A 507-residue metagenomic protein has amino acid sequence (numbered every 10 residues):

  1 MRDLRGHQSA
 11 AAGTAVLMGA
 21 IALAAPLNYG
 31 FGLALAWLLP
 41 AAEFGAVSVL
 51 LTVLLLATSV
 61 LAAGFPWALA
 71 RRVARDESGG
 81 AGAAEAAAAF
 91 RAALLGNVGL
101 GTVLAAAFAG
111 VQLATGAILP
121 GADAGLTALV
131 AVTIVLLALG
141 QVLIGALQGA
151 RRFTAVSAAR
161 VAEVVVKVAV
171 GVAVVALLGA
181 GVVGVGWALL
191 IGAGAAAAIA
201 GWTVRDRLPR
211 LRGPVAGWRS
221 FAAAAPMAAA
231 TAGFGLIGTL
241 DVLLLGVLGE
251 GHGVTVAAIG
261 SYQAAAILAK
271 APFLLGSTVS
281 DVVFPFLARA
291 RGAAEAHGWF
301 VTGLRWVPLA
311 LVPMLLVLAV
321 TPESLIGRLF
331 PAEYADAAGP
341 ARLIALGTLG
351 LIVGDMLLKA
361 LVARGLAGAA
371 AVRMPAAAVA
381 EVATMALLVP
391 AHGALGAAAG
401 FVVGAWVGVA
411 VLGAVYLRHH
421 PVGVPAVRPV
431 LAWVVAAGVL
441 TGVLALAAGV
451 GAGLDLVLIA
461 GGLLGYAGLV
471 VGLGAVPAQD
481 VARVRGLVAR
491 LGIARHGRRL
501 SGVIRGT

Functional and structural regions predicted by a protein language model:
M1-A10, V182-V183, A188, I199-G238 (+4 more regions): Interhelical loop/hinge segments that connect adjacent transmembrane helices in multipass membrane
M1-L27, R91, A122, P214-A230 (+1 more regions): N-terminal membrane topogenesis motif
R2, G442-T507: Membrane-proximal transmembrane or re-entrant/amphipathic helices at the cytosolic face
S9-P66, A105-A109, T133, V168 (+3 more regions): Signature of the first transmembrane helix
Y29-E43, G235-A271, F286, E323-E333: Helix-terminus/linker motif at the lipid-water interface of multi-pass membrane proteins
F31-L33, G45-A62, V242, A258-G276 (+3 more regions): Alpha-helical transmembrane segments of polytopic membrane transporters and translocases
V73-L94, S261-M374: Specific pore-lining/lateral-gate transmembrane helices of multi-pass inner-membrane transport and insertion machines
T127-A128, S157-D206, A223, P375-A383 (+3 more regions): Hydrophobic alpha-helical transmembrane segments
